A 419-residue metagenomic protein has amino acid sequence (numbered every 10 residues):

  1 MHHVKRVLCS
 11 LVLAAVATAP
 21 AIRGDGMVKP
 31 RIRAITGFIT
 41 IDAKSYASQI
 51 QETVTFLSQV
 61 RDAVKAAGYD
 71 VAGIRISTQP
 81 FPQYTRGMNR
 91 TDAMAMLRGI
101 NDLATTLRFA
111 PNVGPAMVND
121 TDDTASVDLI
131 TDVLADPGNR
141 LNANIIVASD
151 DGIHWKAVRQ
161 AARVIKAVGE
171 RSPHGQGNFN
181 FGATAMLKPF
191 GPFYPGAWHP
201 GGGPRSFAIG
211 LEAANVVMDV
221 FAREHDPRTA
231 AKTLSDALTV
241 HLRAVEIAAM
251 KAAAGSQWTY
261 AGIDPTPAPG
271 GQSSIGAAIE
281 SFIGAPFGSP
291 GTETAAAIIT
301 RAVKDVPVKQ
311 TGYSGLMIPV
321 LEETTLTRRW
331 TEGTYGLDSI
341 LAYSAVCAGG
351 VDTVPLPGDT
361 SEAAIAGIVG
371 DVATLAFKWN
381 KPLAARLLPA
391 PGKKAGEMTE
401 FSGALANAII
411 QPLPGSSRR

Functional and structural regions predicted by a protein language model:
M1-C9: Bacterial N-terminal signal peptides that target proteins for export
C9-T18: Bacterial N-terminal signal peptides
P20-G24: Sec/Tat signal peptide C-region and signal peptidase I cleavage site
D25-R419: Anaerobic metallocofactor- and corrinoid-dependent redox/one-carbon enzyme cores, especially those from methanogenesis
